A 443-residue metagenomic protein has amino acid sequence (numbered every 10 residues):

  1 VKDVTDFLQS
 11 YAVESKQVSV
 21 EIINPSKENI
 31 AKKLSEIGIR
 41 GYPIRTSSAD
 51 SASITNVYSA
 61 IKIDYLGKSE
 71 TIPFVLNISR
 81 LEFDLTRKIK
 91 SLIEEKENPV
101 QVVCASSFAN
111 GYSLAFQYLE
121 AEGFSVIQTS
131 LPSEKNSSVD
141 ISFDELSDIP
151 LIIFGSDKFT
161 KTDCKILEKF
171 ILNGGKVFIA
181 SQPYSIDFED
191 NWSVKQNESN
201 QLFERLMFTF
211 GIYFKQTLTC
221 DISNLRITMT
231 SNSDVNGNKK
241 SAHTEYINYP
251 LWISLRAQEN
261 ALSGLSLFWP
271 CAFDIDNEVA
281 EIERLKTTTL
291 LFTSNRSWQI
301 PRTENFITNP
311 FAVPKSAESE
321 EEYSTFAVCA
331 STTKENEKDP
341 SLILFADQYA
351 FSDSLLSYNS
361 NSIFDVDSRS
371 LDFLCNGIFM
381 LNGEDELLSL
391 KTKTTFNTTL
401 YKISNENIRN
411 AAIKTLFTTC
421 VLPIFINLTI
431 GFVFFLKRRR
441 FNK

Functional and structural regions predicted by a protein language model:
V1-C164, Q182: Juxtamembrane extramembrane loops of integral membrane proteins
K16, E97-V100, K215, W298 (+2 more regions): Residue-level signal for secondary-structure boundary elements
L34, T46, N232-D234, L400-N407: Alpha-helix boundary/capping detector
F74, I78, F108, W192-Q196 (+3 more regions): Generic alpha-helical structural element
E94, N110-E386: Acidic, S/T/G-rich, low-cysteine, solvent-exposed domains in lumenal/extracellular/periplasmic regions of secretory
M380-I408: Juxtamembrane amphipathic/hinge helix adjacent to a transmembrane helix
T399-K443: C-terminal signal-anchor/stop-transfer transmembrane helix together with its immediate cytosolic, Lys/Arg-enriched
